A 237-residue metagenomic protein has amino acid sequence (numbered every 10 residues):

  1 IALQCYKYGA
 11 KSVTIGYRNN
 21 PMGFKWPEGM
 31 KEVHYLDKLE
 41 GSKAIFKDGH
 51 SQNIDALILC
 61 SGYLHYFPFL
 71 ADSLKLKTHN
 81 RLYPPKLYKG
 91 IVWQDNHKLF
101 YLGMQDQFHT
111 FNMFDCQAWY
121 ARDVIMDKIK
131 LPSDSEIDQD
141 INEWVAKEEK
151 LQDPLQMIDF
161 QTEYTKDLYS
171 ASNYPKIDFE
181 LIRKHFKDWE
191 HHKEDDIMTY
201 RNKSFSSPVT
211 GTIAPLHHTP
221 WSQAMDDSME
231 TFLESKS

Functional and structural regions predicted by a protein language model:
I1-D134, E149-S237: Flavin (primarily FAD) cofactor-binding/catalytic cores of flavoenzymes
S135-W144: Post-kinase regulatory C-tail/linker adjacent to protein kinase catalytic domains
